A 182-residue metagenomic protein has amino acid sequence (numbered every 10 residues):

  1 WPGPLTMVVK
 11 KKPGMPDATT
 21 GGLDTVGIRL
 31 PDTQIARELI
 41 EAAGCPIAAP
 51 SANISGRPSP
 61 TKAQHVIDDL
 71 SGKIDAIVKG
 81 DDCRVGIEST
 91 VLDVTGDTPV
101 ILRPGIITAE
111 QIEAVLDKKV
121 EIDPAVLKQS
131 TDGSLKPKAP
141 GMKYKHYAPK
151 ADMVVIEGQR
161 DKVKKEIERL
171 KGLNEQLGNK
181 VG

Functional and structural regions predicted by a protein language model:
W1-G182: Active-site-adjacent structural elements in enzyme catalytic cores
